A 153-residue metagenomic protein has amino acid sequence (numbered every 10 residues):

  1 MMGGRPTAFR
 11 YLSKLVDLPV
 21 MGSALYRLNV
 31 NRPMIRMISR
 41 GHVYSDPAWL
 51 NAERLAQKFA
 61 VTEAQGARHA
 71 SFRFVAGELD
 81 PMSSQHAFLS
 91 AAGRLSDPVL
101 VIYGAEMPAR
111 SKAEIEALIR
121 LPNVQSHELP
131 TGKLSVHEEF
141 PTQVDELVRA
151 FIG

Functional and structural regions predicted by a protein language model:
M1, D80, S84, P108-A109 (+1 more regions): Nucleotide-sugar-dependent glycosyltransferase donor-binding/catalytic pocket residues
M1-A24: Flexible "cap/lid" loop of the alpha/beta hydrolase fold
G3-F9, K112-I115, E139-P141: Short aromatic-enriched loop/helix-cap "lid" or pocket-rim segments at secondary-structure transitions that line
L18, Q65, L121: Acidic-histidine catalytic/liganding microenvironments
R27-G93: Conserved alpha/beta-hydrolase catalytic His-Asp/Glu region
R94-G132, E138: Conserved loop-alpha-helix segment in the C-terminal half of the alpha/beta-hydrolase fold that carries the catalytic
H137-I152: Post-His helix in hydrolase/transferase enzymes
